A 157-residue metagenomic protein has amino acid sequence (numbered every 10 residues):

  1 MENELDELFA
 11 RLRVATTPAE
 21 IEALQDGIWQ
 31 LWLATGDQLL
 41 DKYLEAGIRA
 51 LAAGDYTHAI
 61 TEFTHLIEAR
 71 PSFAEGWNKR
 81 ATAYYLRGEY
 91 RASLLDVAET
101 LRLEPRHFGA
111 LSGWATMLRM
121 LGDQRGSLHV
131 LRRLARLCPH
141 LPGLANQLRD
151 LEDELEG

Functional and structural regions predicted by a protein language model:
M1, W29-K42: TPR-adjacent "capping" and linker segments in tetratricopeptide-repeat scaffold/adaptor proteins
N3, A23, Q30, H129 (+1 more regions): Terminal, low-structured helical/coil segments at or just beyond the last alpha-helical repeat
F9, D26-W29, T64, A98 (+1 more regions): Alpha-solenoid helical repeat scaffolds
A19-E22, T57, R91, R125: Residue register within tetratricopeptide repeats
D37-E104, G109: Alpha-helical adaptor scaffolds
A52, L86, M120-L121, D153-E154: Register position in tetratricopeptide repeats
